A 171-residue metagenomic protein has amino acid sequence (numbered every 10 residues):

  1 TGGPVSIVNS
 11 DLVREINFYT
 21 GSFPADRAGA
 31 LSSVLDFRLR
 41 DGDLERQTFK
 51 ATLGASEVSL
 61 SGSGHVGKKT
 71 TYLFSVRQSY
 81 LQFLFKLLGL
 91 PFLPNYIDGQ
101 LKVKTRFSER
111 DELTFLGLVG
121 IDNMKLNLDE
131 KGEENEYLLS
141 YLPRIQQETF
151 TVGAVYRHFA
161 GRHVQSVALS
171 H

Functional and structural regions predicted by a protein language model:
T1-F18: Short acidic/polar hinge/loop motifs at secondary-structure boundaries that mediate gating or recognition
G2, F83-L88, N127-D129: Short acidic, glycine/proline-rich loop/turn micro-motifs
G2-G3, T20-P24, S140-L142: Short, P/G- and charge-enriched loop/turn segments at secondary-structure junctions
V5-V8, D26, G42: Structural motif
E15-D26, S32-R40, Q47-P91, D98-R106 (+1 more regions): Predominantly transmembrane beta-strands of Gram-negative outer membrane beta-barrel pores used for transport
F18-Y19, D43-E45, F83-L87, E133-S140 (+1 more regions): Extracytoplasmic loops and strand-loop junctions of Gram-negative outer membrane beta-barrel proteins
R27, T52-G54, P91-N95, L142-E148 (+1 more regions): Short sequence motifs at beta-strands and strand-loop junctions characteristic of Gram-negative outer-membrane
E112-Q165, H171: Flexible loop and strand-edge segments within Gram-negative outer membrane beta-barrel domains
